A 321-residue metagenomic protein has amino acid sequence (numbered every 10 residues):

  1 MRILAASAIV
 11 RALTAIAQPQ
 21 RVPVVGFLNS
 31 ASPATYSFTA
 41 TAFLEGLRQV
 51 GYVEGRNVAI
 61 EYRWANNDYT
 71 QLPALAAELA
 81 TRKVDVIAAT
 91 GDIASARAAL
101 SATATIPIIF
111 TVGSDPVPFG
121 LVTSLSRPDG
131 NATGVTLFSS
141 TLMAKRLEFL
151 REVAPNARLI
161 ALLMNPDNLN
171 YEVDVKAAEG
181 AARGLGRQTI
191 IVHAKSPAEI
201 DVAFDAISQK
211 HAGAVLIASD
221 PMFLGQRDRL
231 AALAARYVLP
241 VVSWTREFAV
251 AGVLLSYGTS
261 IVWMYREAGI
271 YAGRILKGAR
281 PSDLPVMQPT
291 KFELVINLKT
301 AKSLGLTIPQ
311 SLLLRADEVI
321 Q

Functional and structural regions predicted by a protein language model:
M1-Q321: Short hydrophobic alpha-helices and adjacent helix-cap/hinge residues
